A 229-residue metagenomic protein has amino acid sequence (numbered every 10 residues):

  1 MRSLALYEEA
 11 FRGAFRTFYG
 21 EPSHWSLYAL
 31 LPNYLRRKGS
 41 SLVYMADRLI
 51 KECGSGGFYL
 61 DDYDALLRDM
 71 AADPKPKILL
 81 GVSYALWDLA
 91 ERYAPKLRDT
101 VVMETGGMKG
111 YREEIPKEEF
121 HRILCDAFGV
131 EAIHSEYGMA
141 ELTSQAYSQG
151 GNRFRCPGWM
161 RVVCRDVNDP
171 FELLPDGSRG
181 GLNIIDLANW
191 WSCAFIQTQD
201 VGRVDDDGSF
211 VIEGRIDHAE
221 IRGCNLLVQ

Functional and structural regions predicted by a protein language model:
M1-R12: Conserved AMP-binding A3 loop
S3, L30, Y34, R112: Conserved aromatic-histidine-acidic binding/catalytic patches
F11-A46: Conserved AMP-binding loop of ANL adenylate-forming enzymes
S23-S26, G39, D47-Q229: Active-site glycine/GP-rich loop and adjacent strand/helix microenvironment that borders small-molecule binding pockets
